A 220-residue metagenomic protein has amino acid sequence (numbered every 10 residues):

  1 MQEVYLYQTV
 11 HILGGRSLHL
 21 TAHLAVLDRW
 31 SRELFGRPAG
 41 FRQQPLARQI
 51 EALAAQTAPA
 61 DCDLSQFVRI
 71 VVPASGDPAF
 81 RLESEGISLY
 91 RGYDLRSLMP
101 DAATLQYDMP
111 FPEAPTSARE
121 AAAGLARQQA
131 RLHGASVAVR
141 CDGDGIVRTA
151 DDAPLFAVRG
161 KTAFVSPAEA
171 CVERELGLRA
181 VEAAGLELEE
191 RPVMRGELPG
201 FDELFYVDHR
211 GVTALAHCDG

Functional and structural regions predicted by a protein language model:
M1-Q56, F67, P73-D219: Helix-start/capping segments and mature chain N-termini
